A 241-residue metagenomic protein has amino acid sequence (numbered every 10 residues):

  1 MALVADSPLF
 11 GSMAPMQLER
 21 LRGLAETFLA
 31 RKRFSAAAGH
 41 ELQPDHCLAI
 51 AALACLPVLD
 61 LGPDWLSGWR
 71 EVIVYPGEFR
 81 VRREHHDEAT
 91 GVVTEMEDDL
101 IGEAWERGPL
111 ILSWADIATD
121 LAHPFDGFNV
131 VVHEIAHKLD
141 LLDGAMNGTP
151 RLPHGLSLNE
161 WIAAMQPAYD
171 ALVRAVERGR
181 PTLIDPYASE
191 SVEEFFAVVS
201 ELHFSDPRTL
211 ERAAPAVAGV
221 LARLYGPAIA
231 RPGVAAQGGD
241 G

Functional and structural regions predicted by a protein language model:
M1-A30: N-terminal topogenic membrane-targeting module
P8, L29-R33, C47-L66, G77-F125 (+1 more regions): Metalloprotease/metallohydrolase-associated module, dominated by Zn2+-dependent proteases
A14, D126-L142, A197: Active-site recognition of the HExxH zinc-binding catalytic motif
A36-C47: Short, charged early-sequence alpha-helical segments and their helix-coil boundaries
